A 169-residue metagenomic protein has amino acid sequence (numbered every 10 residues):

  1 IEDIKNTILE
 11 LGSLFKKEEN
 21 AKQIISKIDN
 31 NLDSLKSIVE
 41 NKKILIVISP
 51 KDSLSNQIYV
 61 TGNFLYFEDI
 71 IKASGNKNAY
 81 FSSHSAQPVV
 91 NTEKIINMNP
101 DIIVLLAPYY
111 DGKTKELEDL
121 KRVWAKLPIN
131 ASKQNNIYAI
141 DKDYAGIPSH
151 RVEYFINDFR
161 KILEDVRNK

Functional and structural regions predicted by a protein language model:
I1-L14: Flexible loop/hinge segments that line or gate small-molecule binding clefts
D3-N6, V39, L105-K169: Structured C-terminal subdomain patch of bacterial secreted/periplasmic proteins
N20-S74: Basic- and aromatic-lined ligand-binding clefts that recognize polyanionic substrates
N30, P88-K94, L120-K126: Alpha-helical scaffolding within the catalytic cores of extracellular/periplasmic polymer-degrading hydrolases
D33, K72, V90-E93, N157 (+1 more regions): Small-molecule-sensing regulatory modules
K43-I48, A79-F81, I103-L106, I137-I140: Structural recognition of the beta-strand scaffold that forms the well-ordered cores of secreted hydrolase catalytic
N63-Q87, A107, A139: His/Asp/Glu-enriched short active-site or ligand-binding loop at hydrolase and phosphoryl-transfer sites
T92-L105: Proline-aspartate-enriched helix->loop->beta-strand connector
